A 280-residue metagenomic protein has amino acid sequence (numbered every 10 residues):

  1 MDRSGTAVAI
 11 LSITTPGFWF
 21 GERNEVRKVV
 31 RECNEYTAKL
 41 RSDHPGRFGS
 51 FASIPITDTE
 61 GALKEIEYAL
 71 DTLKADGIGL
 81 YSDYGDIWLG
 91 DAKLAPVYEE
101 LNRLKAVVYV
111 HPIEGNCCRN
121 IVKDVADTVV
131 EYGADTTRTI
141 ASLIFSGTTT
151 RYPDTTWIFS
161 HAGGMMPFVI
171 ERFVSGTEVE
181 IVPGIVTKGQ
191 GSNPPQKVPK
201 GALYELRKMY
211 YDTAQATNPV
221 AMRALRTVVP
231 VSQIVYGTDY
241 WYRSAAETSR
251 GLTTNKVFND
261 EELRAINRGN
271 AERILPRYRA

Functional and structural regions predicted by a protein language model:
M1-V8, E35-S42, K64-Y68, D76 (+3 more regions): Mid-to-C-terminal alpha-helical segments outside catalytic/metal-binding sites
M1-Y84, A92-K93: Mid-domain alpha/beta scaffold segments of enzyme catalytic cores
I10, G17-E22, T59-A62, A69 (+5 more regions): Short catalytic/ligand-binding loop motif for oxyanion handling, primarily in non-cytosolic enzymes, centered on
I10-S12, S53, F159-H161, Y210-T213 (+2 more regions): Short beta-strand segments
R23-R27, D127, G251-T254: Short glycine-enriched, charge-decorated loop/helix-capping segments at active-site entrances that position
V26-C33, D58, G90, G133 (+3 more regions): Residue-level preference for long, well-ordered alpha-helices that form the structural scaffold of enzyme catalytic
I56, P112-N116, Y240-Y242: Short glycine-enriched loops at secondary-structure junctions
L70-Q233: Catalytic pocket-lining loop regions of alpha/beta-barrel enzymes, especially the amidohydrolase/enolase/GH5 lineages
